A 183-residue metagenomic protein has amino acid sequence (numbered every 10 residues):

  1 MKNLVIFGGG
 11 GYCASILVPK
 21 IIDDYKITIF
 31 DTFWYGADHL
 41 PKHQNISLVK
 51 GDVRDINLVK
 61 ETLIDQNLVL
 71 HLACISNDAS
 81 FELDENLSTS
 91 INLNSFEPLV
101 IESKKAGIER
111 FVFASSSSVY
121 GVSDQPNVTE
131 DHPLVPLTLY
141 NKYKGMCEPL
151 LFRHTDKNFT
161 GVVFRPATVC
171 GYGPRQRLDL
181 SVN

Functional and structural regions predicted by a protein language model:
M1-L68: N-terminal Rossmann/SDR dinucleotide-binding element
F7, F30, V69-I75, F111-S116 (+2 more regions): SDR active-site strand-loop-helix element
H39-P41, A79-N86, V122-P126, R175: Conserved catalytic-core motifs of eukaryotic protein kinase domains, centered on the activation segment
V53-I91: NAD(P)H-binding glycine-rich loop region in Rossmannoid oxidoreductase-like domains and their noncatalytic homologs
E97-L139, V162: Conserved Rossmann-fold NAD(P)-dependent oxidoreductase catalytic core, especially the SDR/UDP-sugar
Y143: Active-site helix of classical SDR
P149-N183: NAD(P)-dependent short-chain dehydrogenase/reductase
